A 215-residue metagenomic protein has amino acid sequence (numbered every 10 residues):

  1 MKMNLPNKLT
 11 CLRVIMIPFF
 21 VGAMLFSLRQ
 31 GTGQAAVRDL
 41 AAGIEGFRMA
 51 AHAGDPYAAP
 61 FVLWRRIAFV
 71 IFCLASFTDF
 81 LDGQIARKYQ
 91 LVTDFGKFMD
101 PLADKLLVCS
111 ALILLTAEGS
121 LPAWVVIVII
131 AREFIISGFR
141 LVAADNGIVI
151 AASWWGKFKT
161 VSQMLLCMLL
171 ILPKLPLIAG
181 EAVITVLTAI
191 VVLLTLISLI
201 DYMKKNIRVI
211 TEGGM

Functional and structural regions predicted by a protein language model:
M1-M215: Alpha-helical transmembrane bundles and membrane-interface segments of multipass inner-membrane proteins
